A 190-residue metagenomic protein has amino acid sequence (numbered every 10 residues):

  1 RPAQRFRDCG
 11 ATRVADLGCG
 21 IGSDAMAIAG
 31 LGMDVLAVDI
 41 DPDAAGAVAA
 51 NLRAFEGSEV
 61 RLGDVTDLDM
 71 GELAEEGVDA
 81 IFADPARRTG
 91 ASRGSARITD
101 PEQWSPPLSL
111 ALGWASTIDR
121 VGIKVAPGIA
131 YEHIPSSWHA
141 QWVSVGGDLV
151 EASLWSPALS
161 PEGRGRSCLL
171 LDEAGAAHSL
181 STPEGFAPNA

Functional and structural regions predicted by a protein language model:
R1-T12: S-adenosyl-L-methionine
C9-G10, E72-V78: Glycine-rich phosphate-binding loop signature in dinucleotide/nucleotide-binding domains
A11-G20: Conserved class I S-adenosyl-L-methionine
T12, D79, D119: Conserved acidic residues
I21-M33: Conserved SAM-binding loop of SAM-dependent methyltransferases across substrates and taxa, primarily the Class I
D34-D39: Conserved SAM-binding motif I beta-strand of class I
I40-E75: S-adenosyl-L-methionine
F82, R87-A190: Class I S-adenosyl-L-methionine
